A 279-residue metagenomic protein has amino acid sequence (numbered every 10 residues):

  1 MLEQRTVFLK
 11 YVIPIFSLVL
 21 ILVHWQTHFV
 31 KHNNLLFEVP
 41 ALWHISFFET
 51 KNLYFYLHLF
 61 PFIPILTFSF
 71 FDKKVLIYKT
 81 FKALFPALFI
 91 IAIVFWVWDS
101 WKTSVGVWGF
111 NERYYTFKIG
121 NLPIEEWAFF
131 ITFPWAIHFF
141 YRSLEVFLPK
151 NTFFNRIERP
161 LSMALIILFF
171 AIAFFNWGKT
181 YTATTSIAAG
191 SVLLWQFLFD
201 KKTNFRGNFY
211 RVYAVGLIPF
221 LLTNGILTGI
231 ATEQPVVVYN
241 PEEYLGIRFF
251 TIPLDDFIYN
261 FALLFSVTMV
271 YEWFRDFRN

Functional and structural regions predicted by a protein language model:
L2-N279: Aromatic-rich, lipid-facing transmembrane alpha helices and their immediate juxtamembrane interface loops in integral
